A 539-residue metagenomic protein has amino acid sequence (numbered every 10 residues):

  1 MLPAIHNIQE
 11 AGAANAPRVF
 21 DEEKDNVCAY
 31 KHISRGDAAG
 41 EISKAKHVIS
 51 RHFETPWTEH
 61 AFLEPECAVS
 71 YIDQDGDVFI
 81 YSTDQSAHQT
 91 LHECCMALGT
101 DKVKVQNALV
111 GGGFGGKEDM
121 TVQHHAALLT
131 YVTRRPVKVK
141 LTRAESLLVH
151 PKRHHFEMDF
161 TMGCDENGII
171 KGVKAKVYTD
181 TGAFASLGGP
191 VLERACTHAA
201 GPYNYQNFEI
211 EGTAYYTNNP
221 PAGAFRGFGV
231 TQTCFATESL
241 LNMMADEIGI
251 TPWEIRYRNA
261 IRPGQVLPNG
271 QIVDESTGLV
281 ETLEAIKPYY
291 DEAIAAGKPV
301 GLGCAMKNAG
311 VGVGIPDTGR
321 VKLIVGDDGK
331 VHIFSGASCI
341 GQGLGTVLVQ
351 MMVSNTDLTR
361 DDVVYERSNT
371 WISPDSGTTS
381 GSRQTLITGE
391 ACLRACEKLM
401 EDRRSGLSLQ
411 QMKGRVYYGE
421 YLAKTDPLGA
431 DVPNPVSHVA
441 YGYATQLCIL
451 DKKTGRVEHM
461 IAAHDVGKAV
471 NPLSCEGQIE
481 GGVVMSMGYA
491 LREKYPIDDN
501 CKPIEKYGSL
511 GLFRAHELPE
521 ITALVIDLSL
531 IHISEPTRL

Functional and structural regions predicted by a protein language model:
M1-H464, P496: Structural alpha/beta core scaffold segments of enzyme domains
A38-A39, E292, P496-E517: Contiguous domain-boundary segments centered on the initiation and propagation of an alpha-helix
V364, R514-L530: Generic long, charged, amphipathic alpha-helical segments
G467-N471: Cytochrome P450 core scaffold surrounding the K-helix E-X-X-R motif and the conserved "meander" helix-loop region
L473, G477-S509: Active-site "cap" helix and flanking loop/linker of ATP-utilizing ligase/carboxylase catalytic domains
S529-L539: Residue-level detector of conserved catalytic or cofactor/ligand-binding positions in enzyme active sites
